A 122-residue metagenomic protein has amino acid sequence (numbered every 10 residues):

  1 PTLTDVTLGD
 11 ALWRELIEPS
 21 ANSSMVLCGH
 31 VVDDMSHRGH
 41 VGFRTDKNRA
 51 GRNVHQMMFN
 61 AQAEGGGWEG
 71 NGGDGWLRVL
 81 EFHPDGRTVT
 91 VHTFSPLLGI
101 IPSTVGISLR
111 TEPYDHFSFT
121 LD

Functional and structural regions predicted by a protein language model:
P1-S24, S36: Active-site-proximal segments of metal-dependent phosphoesterases and phosphodiesterases across multiple
S24-M25, H55: Proline-centered loop/turn at the N-terminus of a beta-strand
G29-H30: Active-site glycine-centered loops adjacent to acidic/histidine catalytic or metal-binding residues that shape
D34-D122: Binuclear metal-dependent phosphoesterase catalytic core
